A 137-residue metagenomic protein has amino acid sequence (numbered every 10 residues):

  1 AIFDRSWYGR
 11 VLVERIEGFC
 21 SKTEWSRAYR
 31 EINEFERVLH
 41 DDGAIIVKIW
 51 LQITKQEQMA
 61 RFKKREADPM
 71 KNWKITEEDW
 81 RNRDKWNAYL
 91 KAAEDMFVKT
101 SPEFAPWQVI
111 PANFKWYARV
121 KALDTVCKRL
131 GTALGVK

Functional and structural regions predicted by a protein language model:
A1, G43-V47, P106: Loop/turn-to-beta-strand initiation segments
A1-R5, V11-V13: Beta-rich strand-turn-strand
W7-Y8, H40: Functional cleft and adjacent loop/helix regions within the main domain that mediate ligand binding or catalysis
Y8, I53-Q58, A112-W116: Short, internal active-site loops enriched in acidic
R10, A60, V120: Alpha-helical elements of the RecA-like P-loop NTPase motor core of helicases
V13-E31, L39-K91, K137: A glycine- and Lys/Arg-enriched "phosphate-lid" helix/loop adjacent to the NTP-binding pocket of small-molecule kinases
D68, K91-K137: NTP-dependent small-molecule kinase module
